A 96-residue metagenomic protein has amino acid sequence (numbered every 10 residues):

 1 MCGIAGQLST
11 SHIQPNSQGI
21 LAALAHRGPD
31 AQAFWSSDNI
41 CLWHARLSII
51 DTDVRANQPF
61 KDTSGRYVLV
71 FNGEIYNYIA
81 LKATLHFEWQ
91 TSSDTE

Functional and structural regions predicted by a protein language model:
M1-E96: N-terminus-centric sequence/structural signature that marks the extreme N-terminus and adjacent "lid/interface" module
